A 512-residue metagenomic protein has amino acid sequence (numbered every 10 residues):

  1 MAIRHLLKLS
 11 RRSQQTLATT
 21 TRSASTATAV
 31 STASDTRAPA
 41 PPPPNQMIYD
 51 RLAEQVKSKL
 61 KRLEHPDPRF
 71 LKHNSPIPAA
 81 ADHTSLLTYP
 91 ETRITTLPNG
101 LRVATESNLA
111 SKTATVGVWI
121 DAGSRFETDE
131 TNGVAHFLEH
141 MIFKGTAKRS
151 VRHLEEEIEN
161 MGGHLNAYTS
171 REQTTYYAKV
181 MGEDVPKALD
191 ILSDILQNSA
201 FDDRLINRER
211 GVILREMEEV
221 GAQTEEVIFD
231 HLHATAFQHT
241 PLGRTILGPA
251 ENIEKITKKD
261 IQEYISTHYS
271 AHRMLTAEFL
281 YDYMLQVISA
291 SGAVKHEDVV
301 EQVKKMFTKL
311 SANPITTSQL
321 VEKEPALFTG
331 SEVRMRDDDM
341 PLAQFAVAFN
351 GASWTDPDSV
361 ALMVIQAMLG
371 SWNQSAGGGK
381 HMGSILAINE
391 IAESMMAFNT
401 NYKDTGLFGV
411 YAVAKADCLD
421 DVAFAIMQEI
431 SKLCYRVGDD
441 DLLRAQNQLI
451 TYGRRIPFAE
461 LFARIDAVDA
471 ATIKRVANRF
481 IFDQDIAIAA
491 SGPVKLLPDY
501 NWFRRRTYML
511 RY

Functional and structural regions predicted by a protein language model:
A2-P76, P90, T96, S107 (+4 more regions): Charge-rich, well-structured scaffold segments of protease-associated domains
T84-L87: Short loop/turn motifs at secondary-structure junctions and domain boundaries
P90-E91, A114: Residue-level marker for the onset of beta-strands and adjacent loop->beta junctions in well-ordered domains
G100, S107-I158, L232, P357-G370 (+1 more regions): Active/ligand-binding-proximal structured segments within catalytic/core domains that scaffold catalytic residues
G377-G378: Basic, alpha-helical interaction scaffolds
